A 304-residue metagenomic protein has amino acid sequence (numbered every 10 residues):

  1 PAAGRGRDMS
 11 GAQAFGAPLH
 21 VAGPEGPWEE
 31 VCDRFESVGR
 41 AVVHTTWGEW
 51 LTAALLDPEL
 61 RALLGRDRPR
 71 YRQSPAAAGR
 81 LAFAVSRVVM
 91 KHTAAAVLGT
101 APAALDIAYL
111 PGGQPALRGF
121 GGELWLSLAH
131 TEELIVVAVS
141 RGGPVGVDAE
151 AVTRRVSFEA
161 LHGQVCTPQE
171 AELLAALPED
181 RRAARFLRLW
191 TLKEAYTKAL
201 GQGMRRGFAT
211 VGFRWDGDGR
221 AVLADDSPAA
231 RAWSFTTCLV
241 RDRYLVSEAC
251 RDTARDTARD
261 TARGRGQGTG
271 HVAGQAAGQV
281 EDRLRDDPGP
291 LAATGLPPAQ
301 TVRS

Functional and structural regions predicted by a protein language model:
R5-R259, R263-G264, G270-S304: Core catalytic alpha/beta fold that binds nucleotide/phospho-ligands
